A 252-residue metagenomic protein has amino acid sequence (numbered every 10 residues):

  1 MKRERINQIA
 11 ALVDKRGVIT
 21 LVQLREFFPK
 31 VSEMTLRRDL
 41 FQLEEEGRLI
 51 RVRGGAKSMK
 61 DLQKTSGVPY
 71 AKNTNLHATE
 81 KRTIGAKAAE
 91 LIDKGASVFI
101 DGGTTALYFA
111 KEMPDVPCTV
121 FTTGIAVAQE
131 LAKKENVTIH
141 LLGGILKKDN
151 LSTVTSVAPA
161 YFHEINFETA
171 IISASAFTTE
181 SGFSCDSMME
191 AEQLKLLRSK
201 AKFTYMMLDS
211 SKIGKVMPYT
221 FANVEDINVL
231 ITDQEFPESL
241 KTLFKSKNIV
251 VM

Functional and structural regions predicted by a protein language model:
M1-K2, M252: Absolute protein N-terminus
K2-N7, K15-Q23, F27-K30, M34-T35 (+3 more regions): HTH-adjacent hinge/linker in prokaryotic transcriptional regulators
T20-V22, V31, A126-M252: Conserved phosphate- and dinucleotide-binding cores of soluble alpha/beta proteins, encompassing both enzyme active
A71-N75, V116-P117, F183-S187: Short glycine-enriched, charge-decorated loop/helix-capping segments at active-site entrances that position
K94-V98, D115-T119, D226-V229: Short active-site oxyanion
G102-T104: Short, well-ordered beta-to-alpha junction loops that form the rim of enzyme active sites and present histidine/acidic
K111-E112, V120, G124-V127: Catalytic core of membrane glycerolipid acyltransferases/transacylases, capturing the structured, soluble-facing
